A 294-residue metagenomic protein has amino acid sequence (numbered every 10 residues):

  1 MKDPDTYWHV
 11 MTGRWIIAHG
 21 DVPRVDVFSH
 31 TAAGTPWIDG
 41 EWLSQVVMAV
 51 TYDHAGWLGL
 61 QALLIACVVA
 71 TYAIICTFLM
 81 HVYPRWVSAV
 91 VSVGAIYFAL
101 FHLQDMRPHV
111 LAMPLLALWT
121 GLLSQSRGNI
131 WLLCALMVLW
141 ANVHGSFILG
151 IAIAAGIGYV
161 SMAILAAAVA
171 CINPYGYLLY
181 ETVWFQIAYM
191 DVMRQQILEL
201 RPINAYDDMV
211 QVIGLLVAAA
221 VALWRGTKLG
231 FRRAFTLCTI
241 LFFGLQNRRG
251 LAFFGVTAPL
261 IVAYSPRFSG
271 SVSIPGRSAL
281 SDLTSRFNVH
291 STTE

Functional and structural regions predicted by a protein language model:
H9, F243-F268, P275, A279: Hydrophobic/aromatic-rich transmembrane helices and adjacent perimembrane loops
R14-A33, L43: Extracytosolic helix-loop segments that constitute the early lumenal/periplasmic catalytic or substrate-binding loops
I17, I148-W224, G255: Transmembrane catalytic cores of multi-pass membrane glycosyltransferases and polysaccharide-assembly enzymes
T31-L58, A62: Short hydrophobic/aromatic helix or loop-helix immediately within or flanking a transmembrane segment in polytopic
A62-V82: Transmembrane-helix motifs of polytopic, lipid-linked glycan transferases
I96-L100, A117, L122, I130-G145 (+3 more regions): Membrane-interface alpha helices of multi-pass inner-membrane proteins
L103-V110: Short acidic/glycine- and proline-prone juxtamembrane loop motifs at membrane-interface regions of multi-pass membrane
F268-E294: Membrane-interfacial, low-structure loops and terminal tails that flank and connect transmembrane helices in multi-pass
